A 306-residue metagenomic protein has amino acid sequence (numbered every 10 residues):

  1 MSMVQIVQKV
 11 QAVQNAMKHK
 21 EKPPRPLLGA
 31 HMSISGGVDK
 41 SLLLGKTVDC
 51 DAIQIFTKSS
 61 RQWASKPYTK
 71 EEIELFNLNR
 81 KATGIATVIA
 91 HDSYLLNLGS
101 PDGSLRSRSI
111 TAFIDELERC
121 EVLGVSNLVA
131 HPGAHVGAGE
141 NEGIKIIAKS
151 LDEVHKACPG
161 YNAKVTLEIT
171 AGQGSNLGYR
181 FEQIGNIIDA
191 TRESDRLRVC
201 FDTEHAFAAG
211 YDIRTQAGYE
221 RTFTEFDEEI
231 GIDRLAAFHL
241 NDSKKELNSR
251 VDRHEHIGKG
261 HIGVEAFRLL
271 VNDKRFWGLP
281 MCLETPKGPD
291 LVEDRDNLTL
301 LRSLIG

Functional and structural regions predicted by a protein language model:
S2-D92, L96-E118: N-terminal pre-domain/capping segments
H31-S35, K58-S60, D92-L95, G133-H135 (+5 more regions): Active-site beta-loop-alpha junctions enriched in small/polar residues
L43-C50, Y68-I89, D115-G124, H155-G160 (+3 more regions): Acidic (Asp/Glu)-rich catalytic clusters
G45, H91, S109, C120 (+5 more regions): Conserved, mostly hydrophobic/aromatic
D51-T57, V88-A90, L197-T203, I232-K244: Non-cysteine beta-strand/loop elements that form the S-adenosyl-L-methionine
A82, L98-R198: Active-site acidic/histidine proton-transfer and metal-coordination neighborhood in alpha/beta enzyme cores
L177-G185, F207-G278, V292-R295: Gly/Pro-rich active-site loop or hairpin
L291-G306: C-terminal helical cap(s) of enzyme catalytic domains, especially alpha/beta-barrels
